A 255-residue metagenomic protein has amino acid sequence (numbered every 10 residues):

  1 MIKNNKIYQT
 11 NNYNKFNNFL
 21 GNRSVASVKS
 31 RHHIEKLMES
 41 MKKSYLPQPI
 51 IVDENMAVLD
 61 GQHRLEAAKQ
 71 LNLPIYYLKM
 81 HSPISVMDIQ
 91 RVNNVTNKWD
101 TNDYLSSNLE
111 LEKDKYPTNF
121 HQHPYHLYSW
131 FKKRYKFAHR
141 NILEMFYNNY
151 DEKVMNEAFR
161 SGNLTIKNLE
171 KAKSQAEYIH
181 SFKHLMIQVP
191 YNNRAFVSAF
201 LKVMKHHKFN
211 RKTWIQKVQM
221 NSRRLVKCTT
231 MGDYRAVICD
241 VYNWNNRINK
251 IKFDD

Functional and structural regions predicted by a protein language model:
M1-L59, H63-Q70, P74-Y76, M80-H81: Short alpha-helix boundary/capping and kink motifs at helix termini
Q70-D255: Solvent-exposed functional surfaces
